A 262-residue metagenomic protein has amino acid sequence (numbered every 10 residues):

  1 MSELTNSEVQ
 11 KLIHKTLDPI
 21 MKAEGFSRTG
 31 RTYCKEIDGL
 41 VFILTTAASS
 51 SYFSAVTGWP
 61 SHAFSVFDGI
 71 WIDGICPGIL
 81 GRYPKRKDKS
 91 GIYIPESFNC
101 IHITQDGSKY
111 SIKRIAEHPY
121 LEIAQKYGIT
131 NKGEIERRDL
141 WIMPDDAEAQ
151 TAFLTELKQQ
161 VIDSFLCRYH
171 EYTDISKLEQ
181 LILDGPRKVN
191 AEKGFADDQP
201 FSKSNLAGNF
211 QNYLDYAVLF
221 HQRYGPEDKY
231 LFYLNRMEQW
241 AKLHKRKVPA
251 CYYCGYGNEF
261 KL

Functional and structural regions predicted by a protein language model:
S2-Q10, K35-L262: Intrinsically disordered, low-complexity regulatory regions enriched in serine/threonine/proline and acidic residues
S7-R28: Amphipathic alpha-helical segments
G30-C34: Acidic carboxylate-rich catalytic motifs and surrounding loops in phosphoryl-/glycosyl-chemistry enzymes
